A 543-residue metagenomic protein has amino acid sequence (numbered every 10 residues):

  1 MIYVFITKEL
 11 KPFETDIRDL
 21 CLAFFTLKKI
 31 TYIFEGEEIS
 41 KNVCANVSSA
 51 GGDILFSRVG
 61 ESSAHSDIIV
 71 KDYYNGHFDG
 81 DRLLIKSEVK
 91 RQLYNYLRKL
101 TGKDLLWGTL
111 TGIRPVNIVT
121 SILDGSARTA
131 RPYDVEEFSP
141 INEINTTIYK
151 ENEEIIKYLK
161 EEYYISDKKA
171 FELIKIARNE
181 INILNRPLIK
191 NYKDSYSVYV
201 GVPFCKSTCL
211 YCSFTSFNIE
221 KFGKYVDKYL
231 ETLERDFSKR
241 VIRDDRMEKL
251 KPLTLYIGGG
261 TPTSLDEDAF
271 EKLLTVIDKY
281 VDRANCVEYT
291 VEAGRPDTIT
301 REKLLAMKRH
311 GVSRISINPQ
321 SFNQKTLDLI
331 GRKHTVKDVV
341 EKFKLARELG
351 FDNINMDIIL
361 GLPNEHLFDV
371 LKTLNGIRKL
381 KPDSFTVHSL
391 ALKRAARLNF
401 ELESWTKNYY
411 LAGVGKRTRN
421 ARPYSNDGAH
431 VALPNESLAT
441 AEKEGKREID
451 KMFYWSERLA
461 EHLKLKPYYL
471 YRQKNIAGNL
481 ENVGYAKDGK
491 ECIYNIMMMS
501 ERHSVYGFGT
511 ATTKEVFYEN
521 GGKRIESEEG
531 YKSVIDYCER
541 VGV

Functional and structural regions predicted by a protein language model:
M1-P115, S121-S126, F138-E143, G415 (+2 more regions): Radical SAM enzyme core and accessory elements
Y32-F34, N399-E403, K407, S437-F508: A C-terminal junction/extension of Radical SAM enzymes
L100-D104, D124-G125, I144-V198: N-terminal [4Fe-4S]-dependent radical SAM core
A130-P132, S139, A421-R422, A432-L433 (+1 more regions): Short, low-complexity intrinsically disordered segments enriched in A/P/G/S/L with frequent Arg, especially at protein
K193-L230: Canonical Radical SAM [4Fe-4S] cluster-binding loop centered on the CxxxCxxC motif and its immediate flanking residues
G201, S316, F385-S389, N495-I496 (+1 more regions): Beta-strand scaffold of nucleotide-dependent catalytic cores
S216-G413, L438-W455: Conserved non-cysteine loop/helix-boundary elements of the Radical SAM core domain that shape
G413-K416, Y424-D427, P434-E436: Short linear segments in intrinsically disordered or otherwise low-structure-confidence regions
